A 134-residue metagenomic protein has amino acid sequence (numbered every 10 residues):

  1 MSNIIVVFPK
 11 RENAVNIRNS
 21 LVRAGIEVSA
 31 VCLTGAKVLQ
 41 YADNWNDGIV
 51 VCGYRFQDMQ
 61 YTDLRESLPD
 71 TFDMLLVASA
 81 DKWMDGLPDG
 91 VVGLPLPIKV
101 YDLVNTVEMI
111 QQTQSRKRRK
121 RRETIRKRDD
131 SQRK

Functional and structural regions predicted by a protein language model:
F8: Conserved acidic carboxylate
R11-A30: Two-component/phosphorelay signaling modules centered on CheY-like receiver
A14, G35-L39, N46-F72, A80-K82: Conserved phosphotransfer microenvironments
A24-G25, D70-T71, L87-G90: Short, structured coil segments at secondary-structure junctions
D63, L75-L96, N105: Alpha4 helix (beta4-alpha4-beta5 surface) of REC/receiver domains from two-component response regulators
I98-Q111: C-terminal output helix
Q114-K134: CheY-like receiver
